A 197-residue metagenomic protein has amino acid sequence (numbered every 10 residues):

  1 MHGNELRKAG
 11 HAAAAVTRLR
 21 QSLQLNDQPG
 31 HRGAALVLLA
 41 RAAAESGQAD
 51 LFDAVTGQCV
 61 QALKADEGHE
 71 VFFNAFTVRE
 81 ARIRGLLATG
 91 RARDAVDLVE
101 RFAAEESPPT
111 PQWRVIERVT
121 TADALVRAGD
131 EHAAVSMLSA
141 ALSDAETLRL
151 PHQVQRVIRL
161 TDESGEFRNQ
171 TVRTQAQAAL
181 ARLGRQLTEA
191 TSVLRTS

Functional and structural regions predicted by a protein language model:
M1-S197: Conserved binding/catalytic microenvironments
